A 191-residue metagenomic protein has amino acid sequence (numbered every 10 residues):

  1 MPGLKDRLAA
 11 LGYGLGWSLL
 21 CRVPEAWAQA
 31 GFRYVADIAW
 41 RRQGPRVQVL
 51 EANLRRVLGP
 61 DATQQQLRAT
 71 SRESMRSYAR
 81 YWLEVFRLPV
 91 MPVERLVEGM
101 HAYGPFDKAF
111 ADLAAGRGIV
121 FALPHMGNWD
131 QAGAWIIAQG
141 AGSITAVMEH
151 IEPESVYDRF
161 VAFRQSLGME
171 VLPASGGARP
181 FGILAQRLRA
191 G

Functional and structural regions predicted by a protein language model:
M1-L123, Y157-A162, S166-M169: Membrane-anchoring hydrophobic helices of lipid-metabolizing enzymes
W17, A134, G182: Active-site phosphate/pyrophosphate- and oxyanion-stabilizing loops and adjacent acidic/basic residues in soluble
R41-Q43, A141-G142, A185: Alpha-helix boundary/interfacial micro-motifs
R46, N128, P180: Short phosphate-engaging motifs
K108, R179-L184: Short acidic active-site motifs
D112-L113, I136, R187-L188: Hydrophobic helix-cap positions at the C-terminus of alpha-helices in RecA-like/P-loop ATPase nucleotide-binding cores
A115-G176: Catalytic core of membrane glycerolipid acyltransferases/transacylases, capturing the structured, soluble-facing
R117-A122, L184-G191: Conserved Motif II region of HX4D acyltransferases
